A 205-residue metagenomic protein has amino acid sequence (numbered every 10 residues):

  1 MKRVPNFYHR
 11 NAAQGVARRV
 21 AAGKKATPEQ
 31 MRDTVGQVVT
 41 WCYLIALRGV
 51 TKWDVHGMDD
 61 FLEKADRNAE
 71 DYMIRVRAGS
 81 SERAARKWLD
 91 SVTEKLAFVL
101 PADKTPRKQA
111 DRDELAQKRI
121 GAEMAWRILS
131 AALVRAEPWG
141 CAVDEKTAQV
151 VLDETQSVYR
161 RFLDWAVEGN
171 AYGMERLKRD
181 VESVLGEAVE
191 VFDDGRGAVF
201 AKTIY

Functional and structural regions predicted by a protein language model:
M1-G23, G49, V92-K108, F192-R196: Patatin-like phospholipase
N11-H56, R67-V76, S80, A84 (+2 more regions): Alpha-helical oligomerization interfaces
R19, F61, V199-A201: Intrinsically disordered, low-complexity, compositionally biased regions/tails
D33, V55-M58, E94, A171-E175 (+1 more regions): An acidic, glycine-rich, mixed-charge low-complexity segment common to nucleic-acid enzymes
T51-K52, D66-M73, L96-L100, E137 (+2 more regions): Short alpha-helix boundary/capping elements
D59-E63, L152: Short, Lys/Arg-enriched phosphate-binding patches
R77-R86, S91, V99, D103-R112 (+1 more regions): Low-complexity, acidic/Ser/Thr- and charged residue-rich accessory regions of DNA metabolism proteins
